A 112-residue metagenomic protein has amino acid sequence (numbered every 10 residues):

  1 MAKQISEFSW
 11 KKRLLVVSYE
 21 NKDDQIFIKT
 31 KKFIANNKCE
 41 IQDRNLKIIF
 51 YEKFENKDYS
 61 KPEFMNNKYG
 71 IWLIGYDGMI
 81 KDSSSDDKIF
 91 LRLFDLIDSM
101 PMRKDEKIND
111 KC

Functional and structural regions predicted by a protein language model:
M1-C112: Non-catalytic interaction/Regulatory regions outside core domains
